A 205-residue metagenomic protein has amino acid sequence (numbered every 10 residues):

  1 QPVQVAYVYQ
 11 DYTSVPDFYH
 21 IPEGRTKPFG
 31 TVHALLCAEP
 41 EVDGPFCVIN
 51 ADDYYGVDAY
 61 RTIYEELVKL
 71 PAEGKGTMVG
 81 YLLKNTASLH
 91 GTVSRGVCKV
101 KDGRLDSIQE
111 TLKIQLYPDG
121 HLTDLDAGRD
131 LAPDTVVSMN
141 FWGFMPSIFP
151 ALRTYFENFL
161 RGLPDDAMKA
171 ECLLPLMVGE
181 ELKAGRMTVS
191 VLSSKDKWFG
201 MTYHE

Functional and structural regions predicted by a protein language model:
Q1-V48, Y55, Y60, K69: Conserved N-terminal catalytic core of the sugar/cofactor nucleotidyltransferase
P2-V5, G74, M187: A short helix-to-beta-strand connector/capping loop
A6-V8, V48-N50, M78-L82, S193: Short beta-strand segments
Y12-D17, K84-T86, I114-L116, K197-F199: A short acidic, often aromatic-flanked loop/helix-cap motif at beta-alpha or helix-coil junctions that lines enzyme
G56-W142, P146: Conserved core of the sugar-phosphate nucleotidyltransferase
V136, S190-D196: Catalytic beta-strand/loop signature of glycosyltransferases that borders the donor
R153-M187: A C-terminal functional module that forms or caps the active site or interfaces directly with catalytic machinery
